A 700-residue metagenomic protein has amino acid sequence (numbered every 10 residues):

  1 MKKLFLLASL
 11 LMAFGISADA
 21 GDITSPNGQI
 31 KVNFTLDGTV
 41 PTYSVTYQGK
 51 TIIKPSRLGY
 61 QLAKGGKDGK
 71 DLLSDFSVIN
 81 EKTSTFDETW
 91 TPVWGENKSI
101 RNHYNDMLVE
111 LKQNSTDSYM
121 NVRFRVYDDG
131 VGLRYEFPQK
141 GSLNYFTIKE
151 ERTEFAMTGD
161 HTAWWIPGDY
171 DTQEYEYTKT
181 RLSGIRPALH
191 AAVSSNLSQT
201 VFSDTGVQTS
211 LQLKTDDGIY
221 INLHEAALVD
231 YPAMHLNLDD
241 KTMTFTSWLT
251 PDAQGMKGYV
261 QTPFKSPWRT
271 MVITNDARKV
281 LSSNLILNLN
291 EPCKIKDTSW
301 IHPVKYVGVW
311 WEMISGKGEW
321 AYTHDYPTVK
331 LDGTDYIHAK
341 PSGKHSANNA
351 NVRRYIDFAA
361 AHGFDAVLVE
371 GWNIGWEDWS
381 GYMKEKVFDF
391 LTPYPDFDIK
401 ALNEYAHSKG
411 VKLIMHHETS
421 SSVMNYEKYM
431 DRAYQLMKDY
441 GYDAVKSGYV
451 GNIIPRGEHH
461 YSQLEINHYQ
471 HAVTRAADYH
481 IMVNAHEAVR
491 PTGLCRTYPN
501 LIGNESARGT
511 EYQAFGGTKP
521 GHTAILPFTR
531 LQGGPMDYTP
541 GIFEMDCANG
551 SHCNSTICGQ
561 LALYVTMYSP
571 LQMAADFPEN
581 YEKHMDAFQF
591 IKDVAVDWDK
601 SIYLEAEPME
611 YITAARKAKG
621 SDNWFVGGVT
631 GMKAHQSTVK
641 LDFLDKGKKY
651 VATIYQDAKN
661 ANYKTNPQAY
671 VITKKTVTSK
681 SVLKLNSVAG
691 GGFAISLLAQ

Functional and structural regions predicted by a protein language model:
M1-D22: Bacterial Sec-dependent N-terminal signal peptides
D22-K296: N-terminal accessory beta-strand-rich subdomains and adjacent acidic, glycine-rich linkers that precede catalytic cores
Q261-R354, H362, A366: An acidic-aromatic substrate-binding cleft motif
N351-W372, D439-D443: Catalytic domains of carbohydrate-active enzymes, especially glycoside hydrolases
E370-T556: Aromatic- and carboxylate-enriched substrate-binding clefts and catalytic-loop regions of carbohydrate-active enzymes
C558-E605: Catalytic cores of secreted or luminal carbohydrate-active enzymes
P608-V651, F693-A694: Carbohydrate-binding surface patches
K674-Q700: C-terminal beta-strand-rich structural cap/linker in extracellular carbohydrate-active enzymes
